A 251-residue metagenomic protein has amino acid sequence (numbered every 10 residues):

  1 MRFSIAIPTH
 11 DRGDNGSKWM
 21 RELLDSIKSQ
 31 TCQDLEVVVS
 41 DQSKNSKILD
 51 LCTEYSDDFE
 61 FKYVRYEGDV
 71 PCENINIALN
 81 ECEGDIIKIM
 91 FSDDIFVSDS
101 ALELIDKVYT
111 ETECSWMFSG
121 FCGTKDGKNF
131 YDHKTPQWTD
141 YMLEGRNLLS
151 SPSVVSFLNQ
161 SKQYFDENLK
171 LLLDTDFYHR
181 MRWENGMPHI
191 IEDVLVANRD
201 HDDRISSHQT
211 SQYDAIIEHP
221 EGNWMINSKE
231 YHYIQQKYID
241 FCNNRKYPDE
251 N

Functional and structural regions predicted by a protein language model:
I5-A6, S119, P136-D214: Conserved nucleotide-sugar donor-binding catalytic segment
E22-D34: Short, acidic, metal-binding catalytic loop of nucleotide-sugar glycosyltransferases
D34-K44, V64-E67: Short beta-strand/loop segment that forms part of the nucleotide-sugar
S40-L49, F91: A conserved acidic beta->alpha catalytic loop
Y66-C82: Glycine-rich, basic loop-to-helix element that forms the pyrophosphate-binding segment of sugar-nucleotide handling
I87: Short aromatic/hydrophobic "clamp" motif used to bind/position activated sugar donors
I95, S100-F130: Conserved donor NDP-sugar-binding/catalytic core segment of glycosyltransferases
V194, N198-H201, S207-F241: Catalytic core of nucleotide-sugar-dependent glycosyltransferases
